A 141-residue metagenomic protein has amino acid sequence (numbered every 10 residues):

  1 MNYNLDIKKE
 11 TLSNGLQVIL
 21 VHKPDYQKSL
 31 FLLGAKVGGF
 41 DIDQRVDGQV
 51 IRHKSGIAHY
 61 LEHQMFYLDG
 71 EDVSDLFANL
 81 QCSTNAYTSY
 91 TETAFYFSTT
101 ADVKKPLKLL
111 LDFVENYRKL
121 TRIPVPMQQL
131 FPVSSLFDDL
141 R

Functional and structural regions predicted by a protein language model:
M1-V73: His/Glu-rich zincin catalytic helix
A35, Q64-R141: Acidic/histidine-enriched segments that form metal/cofactor-coordinating and catalytic pocket/exosite environments
